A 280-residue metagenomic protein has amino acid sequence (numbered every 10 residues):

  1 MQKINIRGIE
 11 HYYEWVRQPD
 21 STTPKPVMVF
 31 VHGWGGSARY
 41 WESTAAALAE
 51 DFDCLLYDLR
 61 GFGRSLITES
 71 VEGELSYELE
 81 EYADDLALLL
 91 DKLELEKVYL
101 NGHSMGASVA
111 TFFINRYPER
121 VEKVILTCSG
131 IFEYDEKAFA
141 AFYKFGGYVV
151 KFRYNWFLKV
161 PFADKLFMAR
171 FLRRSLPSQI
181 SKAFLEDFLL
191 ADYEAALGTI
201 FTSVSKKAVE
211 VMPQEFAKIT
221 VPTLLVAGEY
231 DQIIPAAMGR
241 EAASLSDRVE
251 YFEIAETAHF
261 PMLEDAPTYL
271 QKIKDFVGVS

Functional and structural regions predicted by a protein language model:
M1-V29, A49-F52, D91, L95-E96 (+1 more regions): Alpha/beta-hydrolase fold catalytic core
W15-T68: Conserved HGGG/HGGXW glycine-rich cap/lid loop of the alpha/beta-hydrolase fold
L56-N101, M105, Q271: Active-site loop/oxyanion-hole signature of alpha/beta-hydrolase fold enzymes
N115, K123-N155: Flexible "cap/lid" loop of the alpha/beta hydrolase fold
E136-K137, W156-A217: Conserved alpha/beta-hydrolase catalytic His-Asp/Glu region
I219, L225-A227: Short beta-strand/loop motif that positions the catalytic acidic residue of the alpha/beta-hydrolase fold
Y230-I234: Acidic catalytic loop of the alpha/beta-hydrolase fold
T257-L270: Catalytic histidine-centered segment of alpha/beta-hydrolase-like enzymes
